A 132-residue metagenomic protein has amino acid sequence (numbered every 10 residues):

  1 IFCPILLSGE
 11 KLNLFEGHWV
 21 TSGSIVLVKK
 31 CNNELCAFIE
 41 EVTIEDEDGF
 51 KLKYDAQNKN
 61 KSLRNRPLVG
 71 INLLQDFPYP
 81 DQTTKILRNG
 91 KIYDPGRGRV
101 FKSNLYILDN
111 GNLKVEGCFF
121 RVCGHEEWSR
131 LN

Functional and structural regions predicted by a protein language model:
I1-L7: Sec-dependent N-terminal signal peptides
L7-H18, C123: N-terminal helix-cap/turn-to-beta initiation motif at the start of protein domains
F15-E16, T21-Y93, V100-F101: Central antiparallel beta-sheet cores of small beta-barrel/beta-sandwich binding domains
G96-R97, K102-L105, N112-E127: Short, exposed beta-strand-loop hairpins at the edges of beta-sheets in extracellular/periplasmic proteins
L131-N132: Short, solvent-exposed mixed-charge patches
